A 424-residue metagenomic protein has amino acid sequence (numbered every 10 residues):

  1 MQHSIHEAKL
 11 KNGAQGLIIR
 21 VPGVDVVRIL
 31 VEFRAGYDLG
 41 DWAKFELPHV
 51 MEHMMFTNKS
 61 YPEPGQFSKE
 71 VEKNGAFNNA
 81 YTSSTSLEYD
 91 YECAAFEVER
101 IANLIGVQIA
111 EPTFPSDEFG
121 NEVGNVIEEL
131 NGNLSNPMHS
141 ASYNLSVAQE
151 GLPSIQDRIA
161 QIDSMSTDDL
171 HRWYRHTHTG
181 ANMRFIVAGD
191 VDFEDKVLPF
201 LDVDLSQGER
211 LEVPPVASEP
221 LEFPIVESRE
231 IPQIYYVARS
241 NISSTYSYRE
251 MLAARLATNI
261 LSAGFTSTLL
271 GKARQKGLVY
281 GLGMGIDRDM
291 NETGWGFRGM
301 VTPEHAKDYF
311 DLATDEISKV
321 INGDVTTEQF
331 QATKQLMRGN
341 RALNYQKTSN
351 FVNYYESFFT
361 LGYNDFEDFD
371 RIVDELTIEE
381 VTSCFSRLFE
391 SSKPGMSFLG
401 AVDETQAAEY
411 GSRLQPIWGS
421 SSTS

Functional and structural regions predicted by a protein language model:
M1-V26: N- or domain-start disorder-to-order transition segments that initiate the globular core
I5-E7, E88, V237, L256 (+1 more regions): Conserved hydrophobic/aromatic beta-strand scaffold that supports enzyme active sites
K9, P64-P215, S244-T245, Q275-S424: Charge-rich, well-structured scaffold segments of protease-associated domains
V21, D25-A35, N182, E209-L270 (+1 more regions): His/Glu-based metal-binding/catalytic segments typifying zinc-dependent metallopeptidases
V26, L39-G40, Q406: Short N-terminal binding/cap micro-motifs at the start of the first secondary-structure element
L30-E92, I260-V279, N291: M16/MPP (pitrilysin/insulinase) zinc-metallopeptidase core fold and M16-derived inactive scaffolds
K44, V98, A102, E250-A254 (+4 more regions): Short, charged, low-complexity patches
